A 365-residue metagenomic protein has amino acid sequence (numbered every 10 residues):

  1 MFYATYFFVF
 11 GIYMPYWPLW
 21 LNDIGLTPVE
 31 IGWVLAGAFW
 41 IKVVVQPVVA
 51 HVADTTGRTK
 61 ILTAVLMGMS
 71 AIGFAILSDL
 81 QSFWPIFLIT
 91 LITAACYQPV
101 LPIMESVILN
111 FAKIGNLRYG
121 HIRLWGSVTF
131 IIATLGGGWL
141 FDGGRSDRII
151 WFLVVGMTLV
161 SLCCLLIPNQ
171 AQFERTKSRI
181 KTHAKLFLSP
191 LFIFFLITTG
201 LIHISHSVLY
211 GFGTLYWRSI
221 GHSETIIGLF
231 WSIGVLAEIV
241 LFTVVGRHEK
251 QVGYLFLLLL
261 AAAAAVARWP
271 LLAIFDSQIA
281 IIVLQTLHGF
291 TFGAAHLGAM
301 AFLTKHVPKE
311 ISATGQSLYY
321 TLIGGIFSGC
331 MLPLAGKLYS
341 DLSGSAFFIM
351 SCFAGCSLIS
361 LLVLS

Functional and structural regions predicted by a protein language model:
M1-F39, F192-F230: Helix-loop boundary and gating motifs at the non-cytosolic
V44-R58, F141-D142, V240-G253, Y339: Helix-to-loop junctions at the C-terminal end of transmembrane segments in multipass secondary transporters
I61-A75, V154, F256-L271: Structural signature of the two symmetry-related core transmembrane helices
L77-T90, A273-L284: Helix-loop junctions at membrane interfaces in 12-TM secondary transporters
L91-W125: Cytoplasmic helix-loop-helix junction between adjacent transmembrane helices in 12-TM secondary transporters
R148-L166, A346-L364: Symmetry-related core transmembrane helices of the 12-TM Major Facilitator Superfamily/SLC fold
I167-T199: Juxtamembrane intracellular "pre-TM" segments in multi-pass secondary transporters
A313-L342: A late C-terminal transmembrane helix in Major Facilitator Superfamily
